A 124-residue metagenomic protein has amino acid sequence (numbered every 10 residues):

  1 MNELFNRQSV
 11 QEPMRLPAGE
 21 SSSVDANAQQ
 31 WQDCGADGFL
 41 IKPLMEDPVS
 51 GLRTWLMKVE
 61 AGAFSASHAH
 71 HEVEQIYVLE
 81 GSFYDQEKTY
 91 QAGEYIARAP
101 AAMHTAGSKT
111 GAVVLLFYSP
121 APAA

Functional and structural regions predicted by a protein language model:
M1-S50: A short, N-terminal "cap"/entry segment at the start of jelly-roll beta-barrel domains of the cupin/DSBH fold
F39, P100-A124: Ligand-binding loop in jelly-roll beta-barrel domains
I41-P43, T54-L56, Q75, Y95-A97 (+1 more regions): Conserved hydrophobic/aromatic beta-strand scaffold that supports enzyme active sites
P43, V59-H70: Short beta-strand/loop turn elements enriched in aromatics
A61, H70-D85: Glycine- and acidic-residue-biased ligand/ion/polar-headgroup-sensing regions
D85-T105: Short acidic-glycine-tyrosine-enriched beta hairpin
